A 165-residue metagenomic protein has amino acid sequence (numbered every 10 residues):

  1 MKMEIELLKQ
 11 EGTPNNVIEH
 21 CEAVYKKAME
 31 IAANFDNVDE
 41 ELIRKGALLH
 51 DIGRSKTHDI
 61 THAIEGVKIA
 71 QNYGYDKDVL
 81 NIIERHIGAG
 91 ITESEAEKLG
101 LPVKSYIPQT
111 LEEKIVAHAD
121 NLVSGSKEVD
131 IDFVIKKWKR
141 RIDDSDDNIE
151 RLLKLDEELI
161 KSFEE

Functional and structural regions predicted by a protein language model:
M1-M3, E41-L42: Acidic-glycine-rich active-site phosphate/pyrophosphate-binding loop
L7: Short, aromatic/basic-rich helix-turn unit that serves as a nucleic-acid recognition element
Q10-N37, L49, N72-Y75, S94-E165: Divalent metal-dependent phosphate-bond-processing catalytic cores, especially two-metal-ion Mg2+/Mn2+ enzymes that act
V24, V38-Y73, L80-G90: His-Asp-centered metal-binding catalytic motifs of divalent-metal-dependent phosphohydrolases/nucleases
